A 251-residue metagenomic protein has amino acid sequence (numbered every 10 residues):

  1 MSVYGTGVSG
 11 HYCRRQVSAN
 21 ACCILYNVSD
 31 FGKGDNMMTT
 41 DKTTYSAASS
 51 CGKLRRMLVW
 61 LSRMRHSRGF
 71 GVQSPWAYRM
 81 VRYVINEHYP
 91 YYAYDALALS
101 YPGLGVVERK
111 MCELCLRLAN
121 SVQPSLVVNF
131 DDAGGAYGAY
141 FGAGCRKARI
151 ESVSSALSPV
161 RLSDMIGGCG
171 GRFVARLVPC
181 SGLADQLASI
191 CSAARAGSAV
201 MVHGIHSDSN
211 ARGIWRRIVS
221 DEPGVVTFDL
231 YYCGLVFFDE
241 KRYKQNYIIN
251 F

Functional and structural regions predicted by a protein language model:
V3, G7, R14, A21-A196 (+1 more regions): A short alpha-helical cap/connector motif
V200-M201: A short hydrophobic/small-residue beta-strand
